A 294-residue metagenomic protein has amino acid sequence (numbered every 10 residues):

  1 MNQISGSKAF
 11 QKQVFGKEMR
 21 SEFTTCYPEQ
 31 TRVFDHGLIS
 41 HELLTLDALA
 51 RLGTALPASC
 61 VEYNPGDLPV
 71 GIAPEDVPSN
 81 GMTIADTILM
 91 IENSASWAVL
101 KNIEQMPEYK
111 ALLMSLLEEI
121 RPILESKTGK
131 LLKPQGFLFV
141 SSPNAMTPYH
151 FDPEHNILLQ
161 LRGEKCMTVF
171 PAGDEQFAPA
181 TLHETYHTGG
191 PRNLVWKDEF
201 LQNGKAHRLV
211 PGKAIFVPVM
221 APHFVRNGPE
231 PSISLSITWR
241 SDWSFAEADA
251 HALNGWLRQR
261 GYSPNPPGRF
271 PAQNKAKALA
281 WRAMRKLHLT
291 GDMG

Functional and structural regions predicted by a protein language model:
N2-H187, S232-S234, T238-G294: N-terminal accessory scaffold of Fe(II)-dependent oxygenases
Q160-F216, A221-P222: Double-stranded beta-helix
V217-I233, W243: Internal helical hairpin/lid segments
